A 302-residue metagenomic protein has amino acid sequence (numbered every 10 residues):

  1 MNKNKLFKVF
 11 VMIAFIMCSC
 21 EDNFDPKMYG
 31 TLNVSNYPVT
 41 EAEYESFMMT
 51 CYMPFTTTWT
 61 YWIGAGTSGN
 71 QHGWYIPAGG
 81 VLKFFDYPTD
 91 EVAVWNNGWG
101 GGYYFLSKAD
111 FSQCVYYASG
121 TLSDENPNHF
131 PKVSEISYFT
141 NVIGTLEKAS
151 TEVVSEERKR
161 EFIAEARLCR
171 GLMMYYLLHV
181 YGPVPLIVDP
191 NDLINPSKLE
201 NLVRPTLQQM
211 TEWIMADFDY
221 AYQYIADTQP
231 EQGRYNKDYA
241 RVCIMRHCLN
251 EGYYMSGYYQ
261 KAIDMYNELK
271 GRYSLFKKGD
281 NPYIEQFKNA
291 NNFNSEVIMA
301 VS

Functional and structural regions predicted by a protein language model:
M1-G30: Bacterial Sec-dependent N-terminal signal peptides
C18-E21, P26, K132-V133, W213 (+1 more regions): Long, intrinsically disordered, low-complexity segments
C20-K83: Membrane-proximal, proline-rich intrinsically disordered regions
D22-N23, L177-V188: Proline-centered turn/helix-capping motifs that create local helix->coil transitions or kinks
S35-N36, Y61-T89, V94, V184-P190 (+2 more regions): Short, surface-exposed recognition loops and adjoining beta-strand edges that mediate ligand/DNA contacts, enriched
E41, E45, M53-W59, A93-Y181 (+2 more regions): Conserved, well-structured interaction surfaces
R167, R241-I244: TPR/Sel1-like alpha-solenoid repeat signature
S197-Q209, Y254-Y258: Structural transition elements
